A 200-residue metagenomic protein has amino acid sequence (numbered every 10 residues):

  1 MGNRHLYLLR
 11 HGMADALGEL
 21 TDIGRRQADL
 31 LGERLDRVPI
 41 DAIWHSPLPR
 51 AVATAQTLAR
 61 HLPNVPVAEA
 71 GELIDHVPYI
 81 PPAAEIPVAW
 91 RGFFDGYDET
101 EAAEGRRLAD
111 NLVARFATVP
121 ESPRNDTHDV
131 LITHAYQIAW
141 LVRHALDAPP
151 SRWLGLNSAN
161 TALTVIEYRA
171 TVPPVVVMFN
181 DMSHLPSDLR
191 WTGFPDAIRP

Functional and structural regions predicted by a protein language model:
M1-N3, N64, D75-E85, E99 (+2 more regions): Acidic, low-complexity terminal tails and accessory targeting/binding regions of phosphate-metabolizing enzymes
M1-T21: Mobile, glycine- and charge-enriched loop segments and immediately flanking short secondary-structure elements within
H5-R10, P123-T133, L141: Beta-strand elements within well-structured catalytic alpha/beta cores of enzymes that handle phosphate/sulfate esters
G12, A135, M182: Active-site metal-binding loops of divalent metal-dependent hydrolases
A14, D29-E99, R199: Phosphate-coordination/substrate-recognition cap region in phosphate-metabolizing enzymes
P47-L48, E72, T127-Y136, F179: Short, well-ordered beta-to-alpha junction loops that form the rim of enzyme active sites and present histidine/acidic
F94-D126: Internal catalytic-core helix/loop-beta-alpha segment that presents or stabilizes conserved functional determinants
